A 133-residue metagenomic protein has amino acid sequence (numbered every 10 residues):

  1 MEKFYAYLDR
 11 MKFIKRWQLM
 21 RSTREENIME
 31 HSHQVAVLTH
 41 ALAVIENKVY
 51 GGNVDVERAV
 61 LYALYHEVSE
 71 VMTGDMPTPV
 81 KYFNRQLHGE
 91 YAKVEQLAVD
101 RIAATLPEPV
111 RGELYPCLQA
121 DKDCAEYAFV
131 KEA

Functional and structural regions predicted by a protein language model:
M1-Q18: Short alpha-helical hairpin
E2, S22-M29, D123-Y127: Short, solvent-exposed segments of well-ordered alpha helices
T23-E57: Alpha-helical phosphate/pyrophosphate-handling elements in metalloenzyme active cores
V35-L42, E95-A104: An active-site-proximal "capping" alpha-helix that borders the catalytic cofactor pocket
V37-A43, E57-M76, K131: Active-site alpha-helical segments that house and flank conserved acidic catalytic motifs for diphosphate chemistry
A43-N47, V71-V80, A103-Y115: Membrane-helix exit/interface motif
V54-L61, L106-A133: Histidine/acidic-rich helix-loop-helix segments that form or flank divalent-metal centers in metalloenzyme catalytic
K81-R101, A128: Divalent-cation-assisted or electrostatically stabilized phosphate/pyrophosphate-binding catalytic cores
